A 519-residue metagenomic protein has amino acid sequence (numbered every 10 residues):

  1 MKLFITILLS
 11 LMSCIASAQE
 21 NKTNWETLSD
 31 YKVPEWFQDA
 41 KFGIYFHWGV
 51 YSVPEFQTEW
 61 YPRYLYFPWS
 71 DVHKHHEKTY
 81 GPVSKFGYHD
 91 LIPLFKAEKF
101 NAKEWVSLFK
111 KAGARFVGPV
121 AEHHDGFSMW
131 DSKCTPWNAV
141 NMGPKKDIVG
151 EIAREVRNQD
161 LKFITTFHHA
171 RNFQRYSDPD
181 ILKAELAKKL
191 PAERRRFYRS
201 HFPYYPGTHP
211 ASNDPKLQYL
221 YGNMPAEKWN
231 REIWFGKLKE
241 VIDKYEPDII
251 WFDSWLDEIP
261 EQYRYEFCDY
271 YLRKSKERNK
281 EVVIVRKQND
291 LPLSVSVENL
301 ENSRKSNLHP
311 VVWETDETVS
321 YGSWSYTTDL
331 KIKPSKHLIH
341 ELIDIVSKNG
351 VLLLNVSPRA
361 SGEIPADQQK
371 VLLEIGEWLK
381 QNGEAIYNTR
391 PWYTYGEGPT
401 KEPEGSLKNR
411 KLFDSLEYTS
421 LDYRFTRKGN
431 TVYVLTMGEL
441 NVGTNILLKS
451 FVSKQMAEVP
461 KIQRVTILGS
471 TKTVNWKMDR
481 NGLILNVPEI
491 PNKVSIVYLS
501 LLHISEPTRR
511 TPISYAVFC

Functional and structural regions predicted by a protein language model:
M1-E20: Bacterial Sec-dependent N-terminal signal peptides
I5, E240, P512-I513: Sequence-pattern detector for short linear motifs and compositional/periodic biases rather than a specific fold
L9-L11, L161, P507-R510: Generic leucine side-chain signal with a strong bias for well-ordered alpha-helical environments
S13, I259, A360, V517-C519: Single-residue recognition of alpha-helix boundary sites
Q19-L501, S505: Mature catalytic domains of secreted/periplasmic carbohydrate-active enzymes
L502-C519: Single conserved hydrophobic/aromatic residue that forms the stacking wall/gate of nucleotide- or nucleobase-binding
